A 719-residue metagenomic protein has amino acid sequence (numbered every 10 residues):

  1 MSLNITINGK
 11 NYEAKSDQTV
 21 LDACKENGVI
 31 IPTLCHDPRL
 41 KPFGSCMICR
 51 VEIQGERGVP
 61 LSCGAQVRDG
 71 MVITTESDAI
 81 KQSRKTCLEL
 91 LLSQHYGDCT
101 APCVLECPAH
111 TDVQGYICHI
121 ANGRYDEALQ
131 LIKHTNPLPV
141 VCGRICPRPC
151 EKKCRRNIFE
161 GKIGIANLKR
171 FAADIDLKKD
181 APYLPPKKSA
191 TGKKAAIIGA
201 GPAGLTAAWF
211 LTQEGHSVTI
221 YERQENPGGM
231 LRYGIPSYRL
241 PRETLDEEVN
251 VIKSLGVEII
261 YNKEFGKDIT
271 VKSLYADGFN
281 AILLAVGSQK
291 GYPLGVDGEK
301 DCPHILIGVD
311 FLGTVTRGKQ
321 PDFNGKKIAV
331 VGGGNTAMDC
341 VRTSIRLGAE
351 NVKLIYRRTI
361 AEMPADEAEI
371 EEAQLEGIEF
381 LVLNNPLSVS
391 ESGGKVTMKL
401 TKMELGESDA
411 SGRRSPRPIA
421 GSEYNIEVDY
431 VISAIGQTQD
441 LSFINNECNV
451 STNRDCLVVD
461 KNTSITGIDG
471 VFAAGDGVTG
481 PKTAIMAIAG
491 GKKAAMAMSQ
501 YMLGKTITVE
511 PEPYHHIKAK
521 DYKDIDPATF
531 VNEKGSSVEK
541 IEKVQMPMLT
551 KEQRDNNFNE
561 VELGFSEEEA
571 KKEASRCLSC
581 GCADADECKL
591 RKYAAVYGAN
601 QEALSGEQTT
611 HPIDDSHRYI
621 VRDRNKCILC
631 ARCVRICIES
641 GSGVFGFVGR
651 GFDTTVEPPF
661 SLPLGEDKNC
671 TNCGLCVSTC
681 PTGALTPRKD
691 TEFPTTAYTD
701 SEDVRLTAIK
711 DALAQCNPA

Functional and structural regions predicted by a protein language model:
M1-L105, Q114, C118-D126, S579: Signature of N-terminal electron-transfer/Fe-S-associated modules in redox systems
S2-L3, T19, E26-V29, I48-I53 (+12 more regions): Iron-sulfur cluster-binding cysteine motifs and their immediate structural context in ferredoxin-like electron-transfer
I5-I7, I31-K41, L88-E106, E127-R148 (+13 more regions): Ferredoxin-like iron-sulfur electron-transfer modules
I120, R124-A128, S189, K194 (+4 more regions): Feature captures the FAD/FMN-dependent oxidoreductase FAD-binding
F171-K188, N250-K267, G291-L347, T452-N462 (+1 more regions): Glycine-rich dinucleotide-binding loop and its adjacent helix/turn
S217-I220, Q224-L255, I259, G313 (+2 more regions): Rossmann-like dinucleotide-binding cores of NAD(P)H-dependent redox enzymes
D301-K326, S408-P481: FAD-site-proximal beta/loop scaffold in flavoenzymes
G477-M502: A conserved FAD-binding loop/helix module that cradles the flavin
